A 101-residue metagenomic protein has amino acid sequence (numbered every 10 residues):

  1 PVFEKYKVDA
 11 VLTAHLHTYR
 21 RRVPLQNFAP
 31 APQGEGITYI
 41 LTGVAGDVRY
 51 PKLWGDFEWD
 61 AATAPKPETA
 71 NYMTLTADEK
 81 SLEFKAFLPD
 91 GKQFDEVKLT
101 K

Functional and structural regions predicted by a protein language model:
P1-F94: Long, structured stretches of catalytic cores involved in phosphate-ester chemistry, encompassing
F94-K101: Short, solvent-exposed beta-strand-to-loop segments that form ligand-recognition rims of beta-rich domains
